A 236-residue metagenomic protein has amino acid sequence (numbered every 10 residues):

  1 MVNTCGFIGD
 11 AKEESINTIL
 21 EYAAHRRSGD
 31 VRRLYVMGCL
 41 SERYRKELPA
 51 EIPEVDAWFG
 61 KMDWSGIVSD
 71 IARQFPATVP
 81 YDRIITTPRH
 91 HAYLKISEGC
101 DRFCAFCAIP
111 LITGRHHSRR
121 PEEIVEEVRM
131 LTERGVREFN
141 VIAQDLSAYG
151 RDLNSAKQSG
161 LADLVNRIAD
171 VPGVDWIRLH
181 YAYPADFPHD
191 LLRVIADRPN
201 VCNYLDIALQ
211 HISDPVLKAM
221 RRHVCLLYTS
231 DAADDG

Functional and structural regions predicted by a protein language model:
V2-G66: Cofactor-cradling patches in redox/metallo enzymes
K12, A92, T113-V201, H211-S213 (+1 more regions): Conserved Radical SAM active-site core
W58, D63-L94: N-terminal [4Fe-4S]-dependent radical SAM core
R89-E122, G236: Canonical Radical SAM [4Fe-4S] cluster-binding loop centered on the CxxxCxxC motif and its immediate flanking residues
L192, K218-H223: Gly/Pro-rich active-site loop or hairpin
Y228-G236: Single conserved hydrophobic/aromatic residue that forms the stacking wall/gate of nucleotide- or nucleobase-binding
